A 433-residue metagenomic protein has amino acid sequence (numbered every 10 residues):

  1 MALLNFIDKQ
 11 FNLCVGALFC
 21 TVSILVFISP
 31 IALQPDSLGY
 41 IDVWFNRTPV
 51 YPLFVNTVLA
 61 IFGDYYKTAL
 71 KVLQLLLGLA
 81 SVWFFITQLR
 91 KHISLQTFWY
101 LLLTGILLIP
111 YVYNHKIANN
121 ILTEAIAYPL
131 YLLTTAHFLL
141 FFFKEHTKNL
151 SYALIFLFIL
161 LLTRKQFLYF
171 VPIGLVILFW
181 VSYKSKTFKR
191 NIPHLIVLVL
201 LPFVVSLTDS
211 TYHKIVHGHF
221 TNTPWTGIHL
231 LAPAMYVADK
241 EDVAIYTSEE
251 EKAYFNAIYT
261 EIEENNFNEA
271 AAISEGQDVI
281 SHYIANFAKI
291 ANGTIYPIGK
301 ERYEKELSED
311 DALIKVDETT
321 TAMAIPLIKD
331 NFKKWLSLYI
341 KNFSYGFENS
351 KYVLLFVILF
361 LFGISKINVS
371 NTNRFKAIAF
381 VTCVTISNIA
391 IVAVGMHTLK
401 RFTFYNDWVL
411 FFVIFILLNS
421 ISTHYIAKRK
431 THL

Functional and structural regions predicted by a protein language model:
V26-T68, N222, V316, F332: Extracytoplasmic catalytic/substrate-binding loops of multi-pass membrane glycan-assembly enzymes
T68-L77, E306-I386: Membrane-interface anchor segments at the N-terminal boundary of transmembrane helices in multi-pass membrane enzymes
V72-S94, P129-H137: Transmembrane-helix motifs of polytopic, lipid-linked glycan transferases
L73, Y113-F138, L160-F170, F402-D407: Multi-pass, polyprenyl lipid-linked donor-dependent membrane glycosyltransferases
F85-P110, Y128-P129, K148-Y152, A379: Transmembrane-helix signature of polytopic, membrane-embedded enzymes that assemble or transfer cell-envelope glycans
I126-F143, Y152-L157, L175, V409-V413: Specific aromatic-rich, kink-prone transmembrane helix
L150-R164, L201-V204, D209: Membrane-interface alpha helices of multi-pass inner-membrane proteins
N222-D330: Membrane-proximal stem/loop segments at transmembrane-domain junctions that anchor or position
